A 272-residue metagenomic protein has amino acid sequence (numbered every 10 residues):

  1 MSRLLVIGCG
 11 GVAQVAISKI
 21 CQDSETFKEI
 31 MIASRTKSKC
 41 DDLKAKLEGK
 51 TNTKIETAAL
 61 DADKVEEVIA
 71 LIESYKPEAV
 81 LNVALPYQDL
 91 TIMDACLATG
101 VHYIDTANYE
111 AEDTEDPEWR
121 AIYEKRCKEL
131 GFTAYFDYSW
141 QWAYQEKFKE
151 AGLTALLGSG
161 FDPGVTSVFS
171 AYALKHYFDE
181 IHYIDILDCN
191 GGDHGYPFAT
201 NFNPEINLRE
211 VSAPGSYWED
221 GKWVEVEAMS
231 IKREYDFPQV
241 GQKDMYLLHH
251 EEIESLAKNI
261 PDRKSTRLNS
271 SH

Functional and structural regions predicted by a protein language model:
L4-G11: Conserved N-terminal Rossmann-fold NAD(P)-binding element of oxidoreductases
E29-M31: Short beta-strand element of Class I
T36-S38: Helix N-cap at the beta1-alpha1 junction of Rossmann-like dinucleotide-binding domains, i.e., the first residues
K50-K64: Rossmann-fold cofactor-recognition segment
D61-P77, Q88: Conserved Rossmann-fold cofactor-binding substructure of NAD(P)-dependent oxidoreductases
I72, E78-L81, Y103-D105: N-terminal Rossmann-like NAD(P) cofactor-binding module of classical short-chain dehydrogenase/reductase
P86-F202: Glycine-/Pro-rich loop/turn segments that contact NAD(P) or position catalytic residues in Rossmann-like domains
K175-S271: C-terminal catalytic/substrate-binding lobe primarily of soluble NAD(P)-dependent oxidoreductases
